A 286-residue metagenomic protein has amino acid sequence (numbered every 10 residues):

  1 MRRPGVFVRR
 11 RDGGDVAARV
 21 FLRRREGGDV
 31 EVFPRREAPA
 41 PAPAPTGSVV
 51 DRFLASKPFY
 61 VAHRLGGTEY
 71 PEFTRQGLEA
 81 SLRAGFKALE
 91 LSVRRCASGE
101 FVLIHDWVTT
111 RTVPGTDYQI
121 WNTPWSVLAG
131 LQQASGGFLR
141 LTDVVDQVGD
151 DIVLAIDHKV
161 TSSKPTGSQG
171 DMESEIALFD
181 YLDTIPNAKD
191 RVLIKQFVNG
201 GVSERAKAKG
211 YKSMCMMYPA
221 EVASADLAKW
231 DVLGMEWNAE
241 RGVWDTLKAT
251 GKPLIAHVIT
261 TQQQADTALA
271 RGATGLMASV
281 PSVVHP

Functional and structural regions predicted by a protein language model:
M1-P43: Enriched but not universal
A42-P286: Phosphate-group recognition and catalysis centered on beta-loop-alpha active-site segments
